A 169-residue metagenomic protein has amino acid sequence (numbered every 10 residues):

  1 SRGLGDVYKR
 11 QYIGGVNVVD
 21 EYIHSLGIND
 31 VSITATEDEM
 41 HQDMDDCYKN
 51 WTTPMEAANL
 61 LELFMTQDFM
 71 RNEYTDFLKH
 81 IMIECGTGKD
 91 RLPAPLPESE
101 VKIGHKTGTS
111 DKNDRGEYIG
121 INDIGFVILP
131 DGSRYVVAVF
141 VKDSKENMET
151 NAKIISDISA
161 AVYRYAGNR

Functional and structural regions predicted by a protein language model:
S1-Y8: Short, small-residue-biased leader/transition segments that mark boundaries at the very start of proteins
K9-F69: Mid-domain, small-residue-enriched loop/turn segments at the edges of structured enzyme/sensor domains
K9-I13, A35-D38, K106-T109, P130 (+1 more regions): Active-site-proximal beta-strand/loop segments in catalytic clefts of secreted hydrolases
M40-K49, E100-K112: Carbohydrate-binding/catalytic loop surfaces
N59-R91, P95-V101, S110-R169: Structured C-terminal helix/loop/strand segments within mature extracytoplasmic catalytic/sensor domains
